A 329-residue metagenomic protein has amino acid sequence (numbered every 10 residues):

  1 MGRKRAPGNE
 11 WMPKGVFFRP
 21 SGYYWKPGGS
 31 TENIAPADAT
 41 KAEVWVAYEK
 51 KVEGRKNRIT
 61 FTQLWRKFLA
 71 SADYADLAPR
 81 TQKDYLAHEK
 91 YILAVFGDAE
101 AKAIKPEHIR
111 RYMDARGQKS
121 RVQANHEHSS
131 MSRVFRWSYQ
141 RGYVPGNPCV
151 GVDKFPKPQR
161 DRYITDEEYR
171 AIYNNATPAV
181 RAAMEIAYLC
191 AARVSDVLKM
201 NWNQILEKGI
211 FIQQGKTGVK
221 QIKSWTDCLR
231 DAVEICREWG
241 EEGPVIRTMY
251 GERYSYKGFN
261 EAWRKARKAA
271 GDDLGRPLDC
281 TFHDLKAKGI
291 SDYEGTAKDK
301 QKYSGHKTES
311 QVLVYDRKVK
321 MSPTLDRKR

Functional and structural regions predicted by a protein language model:
M1-K67, L86, K90, A103 (+2 more regions): Basic/aromatic DNA-contact patch characteristic of tyrosine site-specific recombinases
I34-A35, G215-I235, E242-K265: C-terminal catalytic core of Y-nucleophile DNA break-rejoin enzymes
A37, N57-T62, R66, A70-Y143 (+2 more regions): N-terminal core-binding DNA-recognition domain of tyrosine site-specific recombinases/integrases
V122, A182-E185, L189, D196 (+1 more regions): C-terminal catalytic core of tyrosine-transesterase DNA break-rejoin enzymes
Q123, D161, N175-A176, I186 (+4 more regions): Residue-level marker of regulatory loop/turn positions in helix-turn-helix DNA-binding domains and in histidine
N125, Q140, V144-P145, V150-V194 (+3 more regions): Basic, Lys/Arg- and aromatic-enriched nucleic-acid-binding interface segment
Y163, Q214-G218, A297, S304-R329: Catalytic-site neighborhood detector that most strongly recognizes the C-terminal catalytic loop/helix of tyrosine
